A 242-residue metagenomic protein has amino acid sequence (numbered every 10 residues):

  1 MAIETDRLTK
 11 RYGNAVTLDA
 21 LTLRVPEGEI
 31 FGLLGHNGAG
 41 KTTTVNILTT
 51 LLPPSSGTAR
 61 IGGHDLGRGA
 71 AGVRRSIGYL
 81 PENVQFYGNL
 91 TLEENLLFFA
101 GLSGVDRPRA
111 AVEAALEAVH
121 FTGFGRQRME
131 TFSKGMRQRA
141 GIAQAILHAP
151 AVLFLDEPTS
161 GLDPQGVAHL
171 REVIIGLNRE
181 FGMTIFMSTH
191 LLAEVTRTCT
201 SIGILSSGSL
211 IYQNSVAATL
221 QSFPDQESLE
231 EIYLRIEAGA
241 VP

Functional and structural regions predicted by a protein language model:
G57-R68, G72-V73: Conserved ABC transporter NBD signature motif
L97, G101-F124: Conserved ABC ATPase "signature" region
A149: Conserved catalytic motifs of ABC-family nucleotide-binding domains
L153-E157: Catalytic Walker B motif of ABC-type/P-loop ATPase nucleotide-binding domains
A168-F181: Helical segment within the ABC ATPase nucleotide-binding domain
